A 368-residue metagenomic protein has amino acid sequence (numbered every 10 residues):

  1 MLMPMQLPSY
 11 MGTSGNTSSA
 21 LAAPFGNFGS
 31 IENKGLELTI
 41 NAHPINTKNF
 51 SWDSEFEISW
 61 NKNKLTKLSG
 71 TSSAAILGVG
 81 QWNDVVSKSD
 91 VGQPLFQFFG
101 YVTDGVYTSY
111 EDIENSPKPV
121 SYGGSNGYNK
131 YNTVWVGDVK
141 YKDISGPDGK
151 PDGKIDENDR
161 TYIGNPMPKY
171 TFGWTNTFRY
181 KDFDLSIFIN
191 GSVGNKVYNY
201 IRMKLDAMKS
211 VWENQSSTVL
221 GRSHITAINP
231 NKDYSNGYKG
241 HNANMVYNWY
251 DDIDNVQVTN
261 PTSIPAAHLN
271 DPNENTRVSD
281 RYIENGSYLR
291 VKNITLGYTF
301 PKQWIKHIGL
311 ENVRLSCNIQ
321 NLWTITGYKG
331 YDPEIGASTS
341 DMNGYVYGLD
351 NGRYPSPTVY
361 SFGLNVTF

Functional and structural regions predicted by a protein language model:
M1, L36-P44, W52-W60, F172-F178 (+4 more regions): Membrane-embedded beta-strands that build the outer-membrane beta-barrel scaffold
M1-T17, S59: Membrane-embedded beta-barrel scaffold of Gram-negative outer-membrane proteins
M3-L7, A22, N46, K62-L68 (+3 more regions): Gram-negative outer-membrane beta-barrel proteins
M11, G26-E32, L36, H43-G164 (+3 more regions): Conserved small-residue
S18-P24, T39-N41, K154-T161, E274-Y282 (+1 more regions): Extracytoplasmic loops and strand-loop junctions of Gram-negative outer membrane beta-barrel proteins
N27, N41-H43, T161-I163, F172-T175 (+3 more regions): Generic recognition of flexible, low-complexity loop/linker segments
F28-K34, L95, G164-K169, R281-R290 (+1 more regions): Short sequence motifs at beta-strands and strand-loop junctions characteristic of Gram-negative outer-membrane
T108, T177, Y200, S210 (+1 more regions): Membrane-interface anchoring segments and C-terminal beta-barrel signals
